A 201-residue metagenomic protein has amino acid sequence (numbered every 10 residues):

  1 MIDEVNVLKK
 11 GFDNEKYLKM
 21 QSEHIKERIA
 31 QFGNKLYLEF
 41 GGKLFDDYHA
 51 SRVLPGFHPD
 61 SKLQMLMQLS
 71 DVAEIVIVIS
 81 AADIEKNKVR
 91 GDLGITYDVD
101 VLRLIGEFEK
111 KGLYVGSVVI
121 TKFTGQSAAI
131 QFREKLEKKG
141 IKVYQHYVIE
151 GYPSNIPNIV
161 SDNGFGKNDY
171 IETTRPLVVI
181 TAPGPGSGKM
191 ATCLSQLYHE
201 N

Functional and structural regions predicted by a protein language model:
M1-Y152: Long, basic/Gly/Ser/Thr-rich N-terminal segments that mediate initial subcellular attachment or targeting
E23-R28, V160-T173: Pre-Walker A adenine-sensing motif
N34, T174-V178: Pre-Walker A (Motif I) flank of P-loop NTPase domains
K138-Y147, N168-R175, Q196, E200: Short, Lys/Arg-enriched charge-dense amphipathic segments
H146-K167: N-terminal pre-Walker A segment at the start of P-loop NTPase domains
L177-N201: Glycine-rich phosphate-binding P-loop
